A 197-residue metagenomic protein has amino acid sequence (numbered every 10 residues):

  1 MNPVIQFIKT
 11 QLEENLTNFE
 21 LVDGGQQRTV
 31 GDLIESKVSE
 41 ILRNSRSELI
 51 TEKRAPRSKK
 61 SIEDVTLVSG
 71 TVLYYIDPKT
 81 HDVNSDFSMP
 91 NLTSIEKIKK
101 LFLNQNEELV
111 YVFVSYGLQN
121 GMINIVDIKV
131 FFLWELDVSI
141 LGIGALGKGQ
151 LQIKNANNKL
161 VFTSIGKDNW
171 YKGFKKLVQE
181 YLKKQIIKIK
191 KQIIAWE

Functional and structural regions predicted by a protein language model:
M1-S61, V68-G70, Y74, P78-E197: Nucleic-acid endonuclease domains
